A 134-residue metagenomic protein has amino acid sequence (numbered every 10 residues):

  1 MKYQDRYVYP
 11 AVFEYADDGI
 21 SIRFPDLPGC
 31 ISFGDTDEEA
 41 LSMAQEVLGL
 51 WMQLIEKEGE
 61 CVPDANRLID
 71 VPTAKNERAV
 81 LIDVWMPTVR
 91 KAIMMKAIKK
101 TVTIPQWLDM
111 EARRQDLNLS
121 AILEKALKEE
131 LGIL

Functional and structural regions predicted by a protein language model:
M1-D18, R23: N-terminal segment of the canonical double-stranded RNA-binding domain
M1-V8, Q45-T103, W107-Q115, A121 (+1 more regions): Short, charged, surface-exposed hinge/linker loops at domain edges that act as mobile lids or interdomain connectors
P25-P28, P105: Short, proline-centered helix/strand-breaking motifs
P28-E38: A short, exposed loop/beta-hairpin motif centered on an aromatic-Gly-Thr core
T36-V47: Acidic helix/loop or adjacent segment enriched in Glu/Asp that either coordinates divalent metal
